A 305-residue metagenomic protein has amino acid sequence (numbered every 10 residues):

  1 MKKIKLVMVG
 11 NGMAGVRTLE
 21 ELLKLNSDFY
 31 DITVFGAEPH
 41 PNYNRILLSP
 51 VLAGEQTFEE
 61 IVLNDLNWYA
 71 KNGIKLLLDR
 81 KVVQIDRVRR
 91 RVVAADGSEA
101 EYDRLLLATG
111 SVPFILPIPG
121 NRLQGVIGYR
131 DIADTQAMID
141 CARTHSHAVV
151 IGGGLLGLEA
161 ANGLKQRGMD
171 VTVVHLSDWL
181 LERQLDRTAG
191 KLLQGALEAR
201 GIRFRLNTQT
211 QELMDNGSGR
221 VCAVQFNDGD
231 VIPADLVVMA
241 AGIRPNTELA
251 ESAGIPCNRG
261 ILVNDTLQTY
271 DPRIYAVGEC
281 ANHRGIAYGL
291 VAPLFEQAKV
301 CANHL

Functional and structural regions predicted by a protein language model:
K2-K75, G163-Q184: Beta1-alpha1 glycine-rich phosphate/pyrophosphate-binding loop at the start of Rossmann-like nucleotide-binding domains
K3-K5, D79, T144-H147, N207: Phosphate-coordination loops involved in phosphoryl transfer and adenosine-cofactor binding
V9, A100-G110, I151, I232-G242 (+1 more regions): Short hydrophobic core segments
M13-V16, P39, S111-P113, A133 (+3 more regions): Residue-level detector of alpha-helix initiation sites
D31, L76-A94, A100, R167-N264: A Rossmann-like FAD-binding core segment of flavoenzymes
N67-G120: A conserved beta-strand/loop capping segment in the N-terminal third of enzymes that catalyze redox or closely related
T109-R167, V263: Glycine-rich dinucleotide-binding loop and its adjacent helix/turn
R122-T144, D215-Q225, G229-N303: FAD-site-proximal beta/loop scaffold in flavoenzymes
